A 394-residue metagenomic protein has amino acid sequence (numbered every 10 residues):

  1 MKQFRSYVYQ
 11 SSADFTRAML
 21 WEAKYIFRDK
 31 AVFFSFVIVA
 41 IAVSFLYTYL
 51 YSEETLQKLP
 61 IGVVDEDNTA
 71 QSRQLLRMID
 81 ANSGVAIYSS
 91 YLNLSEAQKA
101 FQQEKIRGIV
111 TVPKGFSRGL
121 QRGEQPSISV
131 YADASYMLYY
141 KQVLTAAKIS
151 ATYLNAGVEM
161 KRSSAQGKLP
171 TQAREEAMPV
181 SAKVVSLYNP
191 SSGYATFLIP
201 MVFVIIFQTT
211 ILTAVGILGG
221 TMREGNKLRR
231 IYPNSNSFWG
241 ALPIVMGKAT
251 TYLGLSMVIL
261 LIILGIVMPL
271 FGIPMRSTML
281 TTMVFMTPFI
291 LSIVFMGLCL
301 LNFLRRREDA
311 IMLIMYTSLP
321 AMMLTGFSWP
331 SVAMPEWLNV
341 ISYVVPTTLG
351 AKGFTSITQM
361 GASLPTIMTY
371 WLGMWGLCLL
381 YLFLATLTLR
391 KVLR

Functional and structural regions predicted by a protein language model:
M1-T196: Extracytoplasmic/periplasmic domains immediately adjacent to an N-terminal transmembrane anchor in multi-pass membrane
Y9, L20, L218-P233, G373-R394: Junction motif at the cytosolic side of a transmembrane helix
S12, T16-L20, T196, S237-F238 (+4 more regions): Alpha-helical membrane-protein architecture signal
R17-Y25, P243, N302, Y343 (+1 more regions): Short amphipathic alpha-helical coupling elements at transmembrane boundaries
K30-A31, L242, E308: Residues that define the loop-to-transmembrane-helix transition and helix capping in multi-pass membrane transporters
S35-F36, P200, M246-G247, A310-L313: Hydrophobic core positions of alpha-helical segments in small-molecule transporters and transporter systems
A42-F45, V185-V267: Hydrophobic alpha-helical transmembrane segments of multi-pass membrane transport proteins
L46-Y47, N68, G254, G265-I266 (+1 more regions): Membrane-spanning alpha-helical segments of multipass transporters and channels
